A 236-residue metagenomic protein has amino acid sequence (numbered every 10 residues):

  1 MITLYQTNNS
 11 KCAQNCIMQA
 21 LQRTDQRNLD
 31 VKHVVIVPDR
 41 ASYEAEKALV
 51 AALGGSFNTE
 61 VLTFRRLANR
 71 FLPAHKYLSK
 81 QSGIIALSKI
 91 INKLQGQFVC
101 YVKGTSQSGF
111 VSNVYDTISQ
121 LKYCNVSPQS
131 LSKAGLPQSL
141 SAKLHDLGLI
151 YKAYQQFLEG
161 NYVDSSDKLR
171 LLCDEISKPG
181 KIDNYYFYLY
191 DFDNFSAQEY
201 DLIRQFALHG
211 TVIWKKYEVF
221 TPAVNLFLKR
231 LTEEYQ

Functional and structural regions predicted by a protein language model:
M1-N15, K152-D167, P222, Q236: Glycine-rich phosphate-binding "P-loop"
M1-V50: Glycine-rich P-loop/Walker A and Walker A-like loops and their local beta1-loop-alpha1 context in P-loop NTPases
L4, I182-A197: Conserved P-loop NTPase "ATPase switch" module shared by AAA+ and STAND
L29-K32, S56-T59, D183-N184, H209-T211: Short glycine-/polar-rich loops that comprise or flank the Walker A/P-loop and associated switch/sensor motifs
V35-V37, V61, Y188, G210-K216: Structural recognition of the conserved hydrophobic beta-strand(s) that form the central parallel beta-sheet of P-loop
D39-A41, L67, K216-P222: Short beta-alpha junction loops
R40-E46, V50-I182, A197: Basic/charged alpha-beta structural segments of nucleotide/phosphate-handling enzymes
A197-Q236: Conserved RecA-like helicase ATPase core segment that couples NTP binding/hydrolysis to strand translocation
